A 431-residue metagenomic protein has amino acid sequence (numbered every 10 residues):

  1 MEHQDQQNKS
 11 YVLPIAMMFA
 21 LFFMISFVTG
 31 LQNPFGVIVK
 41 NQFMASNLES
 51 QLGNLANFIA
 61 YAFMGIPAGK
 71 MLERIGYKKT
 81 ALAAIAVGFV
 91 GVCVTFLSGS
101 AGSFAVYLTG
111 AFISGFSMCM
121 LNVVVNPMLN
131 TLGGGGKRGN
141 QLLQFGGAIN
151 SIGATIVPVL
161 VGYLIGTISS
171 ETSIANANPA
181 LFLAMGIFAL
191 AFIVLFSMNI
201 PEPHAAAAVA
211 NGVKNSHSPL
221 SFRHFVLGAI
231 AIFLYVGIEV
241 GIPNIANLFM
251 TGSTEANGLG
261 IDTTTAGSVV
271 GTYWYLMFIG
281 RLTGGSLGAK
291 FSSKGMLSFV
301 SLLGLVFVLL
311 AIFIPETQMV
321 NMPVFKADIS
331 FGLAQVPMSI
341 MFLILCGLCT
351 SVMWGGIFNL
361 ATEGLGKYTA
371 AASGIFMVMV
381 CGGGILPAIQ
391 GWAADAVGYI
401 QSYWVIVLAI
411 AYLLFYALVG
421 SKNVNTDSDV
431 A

Functional and structural regions predicted by a protein language model:
L13-A45, V125-N126, I242-M250: Extracytoplasmic
Q32-G36, P219-W274: Extracytoplasmic gate region of multi-pass secondary transporters
L52-K70, G271-T283, G382-I385: Central cavity-lining transmembrane alpha-helices of secondary-active solute carriers, predominantly the Major
F63-A105: Conserved MFS/SLC helix-loop-helix module at the cytosolic interface between two early adjacent transmembrane helices
A86-A101, L303-G332: C-terminal ends and interior cores of transmembrane alpha-helices in multi-pass membrane transporters/permeases
F104-L121, P323-M353: Hydrophobic core of transmembrane alpha-helices in multi-pass small-molecule transporters, especially MFS/SLC-type
M120-G134, T350-G366: Intracellular juxtamembrane helix-capping segments at the cytosolic ends of symmetry-related transmembrane helices
G139-N199: Helix-loop-helix hairpin linking two adjacent transmembrane segments in secondary transporters
